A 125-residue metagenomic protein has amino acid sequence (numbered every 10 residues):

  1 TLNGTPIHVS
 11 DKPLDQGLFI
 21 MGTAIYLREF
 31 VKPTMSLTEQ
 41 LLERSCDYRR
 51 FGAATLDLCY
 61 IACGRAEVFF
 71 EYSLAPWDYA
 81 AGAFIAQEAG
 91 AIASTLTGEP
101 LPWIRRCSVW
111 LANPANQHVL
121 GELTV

Functional and structural regions predicted by a protein language model:
T1-L58, R106-V125: Acidic beta-strand-loop-alpha-helix segment within the catalytic core of divalent metal-dependent phosphate-processing
S36-L42, L56-V125: Oxyanion/phosphate-interacting regions
